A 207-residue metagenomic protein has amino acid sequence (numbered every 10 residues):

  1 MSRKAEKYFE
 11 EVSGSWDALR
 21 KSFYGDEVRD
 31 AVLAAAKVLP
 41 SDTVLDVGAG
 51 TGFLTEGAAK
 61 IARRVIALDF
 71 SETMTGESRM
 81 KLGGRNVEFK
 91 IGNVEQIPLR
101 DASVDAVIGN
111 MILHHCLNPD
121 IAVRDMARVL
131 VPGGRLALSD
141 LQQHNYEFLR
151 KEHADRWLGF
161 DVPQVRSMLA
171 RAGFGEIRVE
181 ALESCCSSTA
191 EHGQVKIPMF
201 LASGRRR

Functional and structural regions predicted by a protein language model:
M1-P40, F53-L54, M74-E77, K81 (+1 more regions): Conserved class I S-adenosyl-L-methionine
R3, L19, A137-S203: C-terminal alpha-helical "lid/dimerization" subdomain adjacent to the S-adenosyl-L-methionine
V47-Q96: Class I SAM-dependent methyltransferase SAM/SAH-binding core
E95-A106: A short acidic, Gly/Pro-enriched loop at the edge of an enzyme's catalytic core that lines a small-molecule cofactor
A106-N118: A short SAM/SAH-binding and catalytic strip from SAM-dependent methyltransferases
D120-R135: A short glycine-rich, Lys/Arg-flanked "PGG" loop and its adjoining helix->strand segment in the class I
